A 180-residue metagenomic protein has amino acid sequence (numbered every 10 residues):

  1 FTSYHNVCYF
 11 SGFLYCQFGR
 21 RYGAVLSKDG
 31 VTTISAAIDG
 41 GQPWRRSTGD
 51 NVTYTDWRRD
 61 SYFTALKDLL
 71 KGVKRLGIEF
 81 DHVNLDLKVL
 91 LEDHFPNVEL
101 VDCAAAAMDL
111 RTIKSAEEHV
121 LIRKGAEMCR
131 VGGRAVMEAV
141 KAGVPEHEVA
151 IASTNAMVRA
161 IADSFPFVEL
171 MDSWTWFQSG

Functional and structural regions predicted by a protein language model:
F1-G132: A composition/biophysics-driven feature that prefers long, compositionally simple stretches
V7-Q17, A104-A107, I113, E146-G180: Short catalytic-site patches enriched in acidic/histidine residues that coordinate or position cofactors/metals
K71, P96, K124-R134, E138-P145 (+1 more regions): Generic secondary-structure signature for well-ordered alpha-helical cores
